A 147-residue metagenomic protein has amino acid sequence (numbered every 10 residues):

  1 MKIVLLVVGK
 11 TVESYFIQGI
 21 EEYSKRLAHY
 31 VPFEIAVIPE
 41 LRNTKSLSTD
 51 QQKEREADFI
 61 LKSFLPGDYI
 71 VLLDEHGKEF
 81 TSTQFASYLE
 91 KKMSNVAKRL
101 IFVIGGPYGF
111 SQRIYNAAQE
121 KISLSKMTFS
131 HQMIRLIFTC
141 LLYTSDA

Functional and structural regions predicted by a protein language model:
M1-L27: N-terminal beta1-alpha1 ligand-phosphate binding loop
K2-L6, E34-A36, I101: A structural signal for isolated positions on well-ordered beta-strands in alpha/beta enzyme cores
T11, E75-K78, G106-G109: Short glycine-rich anion-binding loops that position phosphate/pyrophosphate groups of nucleotides and phosphorylated
I17, E21-S24, E54-A57, Q112: Short, surface-exposed alpha-helical segments at coil->helix boundaries
P32-F33, P39-K98: S-adenosyl-L-methionine/SAH cofactor-binding core of RNA-modifying enzymes
M93, A97-R135: A glycine-rich beta-strand to alpha-helix segment that forms a phosphate/ribose-binding loop at ligand/cofactor sites
Y143-A147: Conserved small/polar residues in nucleotide/adenosyl-binding loops
